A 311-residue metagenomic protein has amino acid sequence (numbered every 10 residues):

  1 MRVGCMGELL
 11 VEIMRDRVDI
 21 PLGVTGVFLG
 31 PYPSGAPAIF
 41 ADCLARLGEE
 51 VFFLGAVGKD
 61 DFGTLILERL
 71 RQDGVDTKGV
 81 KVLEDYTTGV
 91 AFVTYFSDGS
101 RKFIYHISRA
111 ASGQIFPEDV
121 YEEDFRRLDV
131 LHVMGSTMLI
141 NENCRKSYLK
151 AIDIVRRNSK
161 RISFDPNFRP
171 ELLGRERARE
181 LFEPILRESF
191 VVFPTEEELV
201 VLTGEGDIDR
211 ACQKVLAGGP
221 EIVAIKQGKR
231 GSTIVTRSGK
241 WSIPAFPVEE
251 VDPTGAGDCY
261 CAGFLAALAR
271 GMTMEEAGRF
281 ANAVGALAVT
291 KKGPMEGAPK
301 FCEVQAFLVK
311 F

Functional and structural regions predicted by a protein language model:
M1-V75, V251: Glycine-rich phosphate/adenosyl-contacting loop at the front of the ribokinase-like
V3, D153, G204, I208-F311: Conserved phosphate-binding/catalytic region of the ribokinase-like
V3, E50-V51, T77, I162 (+2 more regions): Hydrophobic anchor at the start of a short beta-strand that flanks the dinucleotide cofactor-binding loop
G7-L9, S136, P166, C259: Active-site metal-binding loops of divalent metal-dependent hydrolases
L44, T195, G257: Short, conserved phosphate/pyrophosphate- and ester-handling motifs at nucleotide-, phospho-/glycolipid
E50-G135, Q305-F311: Conserved N-terminal subdomain of the carbohydrate kinase-like
V130, S136-K214, R230-G231: Conserved beta-alpha-beta core of the PfkB/ribokinase-like small-molecule kinase fold
